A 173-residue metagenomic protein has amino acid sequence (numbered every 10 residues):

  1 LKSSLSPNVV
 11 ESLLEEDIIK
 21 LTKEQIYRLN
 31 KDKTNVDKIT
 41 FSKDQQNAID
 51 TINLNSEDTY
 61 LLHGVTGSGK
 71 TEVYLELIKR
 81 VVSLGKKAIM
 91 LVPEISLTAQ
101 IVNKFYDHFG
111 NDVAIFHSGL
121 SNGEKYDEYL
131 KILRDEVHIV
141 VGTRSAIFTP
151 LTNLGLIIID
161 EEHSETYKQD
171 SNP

Functional and structural regions predicted by a protein language model:
L1-P173: Accessory, non-ATPase domains that flank or precede helicase/AAA+ motor cores in DNA-metabolism machines
